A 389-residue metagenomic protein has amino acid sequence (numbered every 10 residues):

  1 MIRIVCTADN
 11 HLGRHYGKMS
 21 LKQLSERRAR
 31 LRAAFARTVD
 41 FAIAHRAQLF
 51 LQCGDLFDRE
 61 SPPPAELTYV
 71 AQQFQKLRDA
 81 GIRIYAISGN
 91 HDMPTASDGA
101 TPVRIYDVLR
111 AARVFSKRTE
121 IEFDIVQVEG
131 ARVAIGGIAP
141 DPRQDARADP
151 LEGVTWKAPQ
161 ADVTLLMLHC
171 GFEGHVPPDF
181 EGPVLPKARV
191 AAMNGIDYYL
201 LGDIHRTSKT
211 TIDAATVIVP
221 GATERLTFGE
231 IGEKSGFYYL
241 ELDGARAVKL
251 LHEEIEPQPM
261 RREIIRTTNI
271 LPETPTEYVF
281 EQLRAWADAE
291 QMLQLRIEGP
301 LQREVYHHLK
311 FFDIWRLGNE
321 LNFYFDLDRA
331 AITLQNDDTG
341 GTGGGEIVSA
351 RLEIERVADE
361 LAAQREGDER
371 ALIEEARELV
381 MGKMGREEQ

Functional and structural regions predicted by a protein language model:
M1-Q73, E369-E374, E378, K383 (+1 more regions): N-terminal active-site segment of His-dependent metallophosphoesterases
Q23, A29, D58, A134-G137 (+1 more regions): Acidic/glycine-enriched edge-of-secondary-structure segments
A36-R46, E152-T155, E273-W286: A short, well-ordered alpha-helical element
L49, E60-K76, A80-I218, A222-F228 (+2 more regions): His/Asp/Glu-rich metal-coordinating catalytic cores of metallo-dependent phosphodiesterases/hydrolases acting on
F57, D92, G299-R303: Short, internal active-site loops enriched in acidic
A158-L168, F172, G236-E263, T267: Acidic/His-rich catalytic or pseudo-catalytic neighborhoods that scaffold and/or coordinate enzyme active centers
A245-Q389: Accessory, non-catalytic peripheral segments of nucleic-acid enzymes
